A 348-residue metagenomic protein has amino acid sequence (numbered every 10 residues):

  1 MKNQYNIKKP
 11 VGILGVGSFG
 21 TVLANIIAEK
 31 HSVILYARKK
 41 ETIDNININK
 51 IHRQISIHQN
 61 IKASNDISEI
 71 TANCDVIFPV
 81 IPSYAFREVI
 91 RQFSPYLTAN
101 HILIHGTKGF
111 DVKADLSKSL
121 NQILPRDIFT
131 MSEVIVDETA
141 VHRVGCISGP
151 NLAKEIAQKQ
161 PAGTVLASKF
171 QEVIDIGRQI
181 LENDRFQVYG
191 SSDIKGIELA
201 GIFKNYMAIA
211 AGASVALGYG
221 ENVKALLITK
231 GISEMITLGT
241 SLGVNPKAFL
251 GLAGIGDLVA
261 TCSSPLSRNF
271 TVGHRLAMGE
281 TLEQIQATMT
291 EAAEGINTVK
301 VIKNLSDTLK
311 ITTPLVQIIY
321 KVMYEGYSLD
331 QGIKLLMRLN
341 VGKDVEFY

Functional and structural regions predicted by a protein language model:
M1-N65, Q92, S132: NAD(P)+-binding Rossmann beta1-loop-alpha1 motif at the extreme N-terminus of oxidoreductases
Y5, A211-V215, T240-L250, G254 (+1 more regions): NAD(P)-dependent Rossmann-like dehydrogenase/reductase catalytic/cofactor-binding core
I13, L35, L103-H105, C146 (+1 more regions): Structural beta-sheet core signal
V16, V80-P82, S263: Glycine-rich, N-terminal phosphate-binding loop of Rossmann-like dinucleotide-binding domains
I57, S64-A72, V76-Q158, G177: Rossmann-like NAD(P)(H) cofactor-binding subdomain of soluble oxidoreductases
A85, Y96, V134-V144, P161-I209 (+1 more regions): Internal alpha-helical scaffold of NAD(P)-dependent oxidoreductase catalytic cores
H105, R143-S148, V188-S192, G251 (+1 more regions): General beta-strand structural signal in soluble alpha/beta enzymes
